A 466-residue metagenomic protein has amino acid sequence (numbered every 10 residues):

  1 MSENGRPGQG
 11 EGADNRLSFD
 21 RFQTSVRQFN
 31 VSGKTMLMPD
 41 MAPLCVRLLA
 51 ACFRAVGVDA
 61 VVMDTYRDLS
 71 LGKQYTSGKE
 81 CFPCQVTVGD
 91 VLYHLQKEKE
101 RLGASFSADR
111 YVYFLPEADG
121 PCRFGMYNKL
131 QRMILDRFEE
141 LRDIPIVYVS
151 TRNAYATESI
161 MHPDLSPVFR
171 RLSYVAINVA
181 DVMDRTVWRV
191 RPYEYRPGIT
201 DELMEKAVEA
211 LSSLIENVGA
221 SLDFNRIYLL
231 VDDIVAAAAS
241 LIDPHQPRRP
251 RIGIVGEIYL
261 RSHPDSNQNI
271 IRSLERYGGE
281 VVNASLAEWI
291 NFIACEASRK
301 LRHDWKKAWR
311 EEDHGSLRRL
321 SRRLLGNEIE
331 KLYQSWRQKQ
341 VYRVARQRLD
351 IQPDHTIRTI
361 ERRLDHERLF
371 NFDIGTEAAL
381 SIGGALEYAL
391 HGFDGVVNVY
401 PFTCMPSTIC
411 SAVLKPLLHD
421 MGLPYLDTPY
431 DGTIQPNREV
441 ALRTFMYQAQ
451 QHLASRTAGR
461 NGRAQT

Functional and structural regions predicted by a protein language model:
M1-T466: An N-terminal assembly and electron-transfer interface module characteristic of large anaerobic redox and radical
